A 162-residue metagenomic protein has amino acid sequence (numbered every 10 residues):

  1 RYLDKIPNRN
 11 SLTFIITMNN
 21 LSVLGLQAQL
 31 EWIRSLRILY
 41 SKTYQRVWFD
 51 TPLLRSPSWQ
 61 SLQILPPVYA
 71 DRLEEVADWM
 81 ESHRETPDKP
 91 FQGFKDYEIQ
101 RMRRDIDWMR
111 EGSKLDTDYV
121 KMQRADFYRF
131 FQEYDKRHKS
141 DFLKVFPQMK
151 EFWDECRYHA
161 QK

Functional and structural regions predicted by a protein language model:
R1-Y158: Conserved C-terminal portion of the radical SAM core fold that forms the substrate/S-adenosylmethionine-binding
Q161-K162: Sequence context surrounding c-type heme c attachment/ligation sites in exported
